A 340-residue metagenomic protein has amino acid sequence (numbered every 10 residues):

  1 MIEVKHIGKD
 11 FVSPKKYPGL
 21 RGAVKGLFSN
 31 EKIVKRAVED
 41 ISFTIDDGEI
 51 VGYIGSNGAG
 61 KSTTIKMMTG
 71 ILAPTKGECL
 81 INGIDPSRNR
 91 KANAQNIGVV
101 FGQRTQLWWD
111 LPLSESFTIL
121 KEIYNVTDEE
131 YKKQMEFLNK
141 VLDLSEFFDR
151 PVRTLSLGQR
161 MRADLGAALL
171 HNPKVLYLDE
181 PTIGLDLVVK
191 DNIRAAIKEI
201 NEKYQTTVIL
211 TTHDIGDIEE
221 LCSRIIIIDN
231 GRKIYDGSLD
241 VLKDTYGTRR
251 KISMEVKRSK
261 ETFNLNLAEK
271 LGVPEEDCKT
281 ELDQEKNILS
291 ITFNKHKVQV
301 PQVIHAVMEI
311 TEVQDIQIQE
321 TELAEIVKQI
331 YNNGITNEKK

Functional and structural regions predicted by a protein language model:
G19-L27, T118, E122, E129-F147: Conserved ABC ATPase "signature" region
P151-L155: Conserved ABC ATPase signature
N172: Conserved catalytic motifs of ABC-family nucleotide-binding domains
L176-E180: Catalytic Walker B motif of ABC-type/P-loop ATPase nucleotide-binding domains
A195-N294: ABC transporter nucleotide-binding domain
